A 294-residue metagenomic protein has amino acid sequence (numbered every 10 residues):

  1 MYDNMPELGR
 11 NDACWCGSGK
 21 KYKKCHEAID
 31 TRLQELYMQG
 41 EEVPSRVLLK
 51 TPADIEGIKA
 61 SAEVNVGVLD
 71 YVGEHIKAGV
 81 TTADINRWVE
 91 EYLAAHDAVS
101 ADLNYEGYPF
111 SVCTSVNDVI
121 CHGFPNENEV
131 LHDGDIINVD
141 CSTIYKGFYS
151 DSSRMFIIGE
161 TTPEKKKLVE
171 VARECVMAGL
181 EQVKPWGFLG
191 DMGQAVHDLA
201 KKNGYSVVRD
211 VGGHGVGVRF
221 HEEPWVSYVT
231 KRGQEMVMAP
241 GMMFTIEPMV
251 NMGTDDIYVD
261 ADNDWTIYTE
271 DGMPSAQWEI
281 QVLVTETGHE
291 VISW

Functional and structural regions predicted by a protein language model:
M1-M5: Conserved N-terminal segment of EGF-like repeats
P6-R10, S18-W294: Active-site neighborhoods and metal-handling regions in enzymes and metal-associated proteins
C14: Short cysteine-rich clusters marking metal-coordination/redox-active sites
